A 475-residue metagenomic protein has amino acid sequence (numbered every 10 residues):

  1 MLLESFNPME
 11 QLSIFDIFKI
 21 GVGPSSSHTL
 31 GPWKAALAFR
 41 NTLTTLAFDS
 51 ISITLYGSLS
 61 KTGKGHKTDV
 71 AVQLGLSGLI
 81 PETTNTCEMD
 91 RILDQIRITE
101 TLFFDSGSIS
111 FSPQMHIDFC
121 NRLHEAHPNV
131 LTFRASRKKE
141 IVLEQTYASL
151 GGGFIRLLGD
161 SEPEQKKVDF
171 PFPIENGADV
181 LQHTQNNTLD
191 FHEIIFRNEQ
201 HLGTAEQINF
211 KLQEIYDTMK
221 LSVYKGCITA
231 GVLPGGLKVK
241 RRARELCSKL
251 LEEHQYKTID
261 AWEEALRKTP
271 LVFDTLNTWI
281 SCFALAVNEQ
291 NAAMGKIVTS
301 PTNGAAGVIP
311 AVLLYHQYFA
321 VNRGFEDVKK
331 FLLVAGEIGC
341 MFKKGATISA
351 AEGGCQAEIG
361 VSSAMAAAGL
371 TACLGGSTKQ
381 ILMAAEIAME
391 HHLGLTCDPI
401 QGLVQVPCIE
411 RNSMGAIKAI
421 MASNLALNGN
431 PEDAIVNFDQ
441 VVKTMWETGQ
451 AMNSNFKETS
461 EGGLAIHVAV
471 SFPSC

Functional and structural regions predicted by a protein language model:
F18-A38, A293-V312, C355-A364: Conserved phosphate/anionic-ligand binding catalytic regions in large, soluble enzymes, centered on
K34-N41, P310-Y318, M365-L374, M421-L425: Short glycine/serine- and small hydrophobic-enriched flexible loop segments
F39-S52, E82-T84, H316-F331, C373-A384: Phosphate-handling active-site elements
Q73-D94, C120, H124, G360 (+4 more regions): C-terminal domain-closing interface element
P81-L266: C-terminal regulatory domains involved in ligand/effector binding and gene-expression control
E206-G354, G463-C475: Accessory "access/gating" subregions that flank catalytic or transport cores
R323, V334, C340-S413, L425-V436: Hydrophobic alpha-helical bundle architecture
A434-C475: Extended hydrophobic packing segments that form well-structured cores
